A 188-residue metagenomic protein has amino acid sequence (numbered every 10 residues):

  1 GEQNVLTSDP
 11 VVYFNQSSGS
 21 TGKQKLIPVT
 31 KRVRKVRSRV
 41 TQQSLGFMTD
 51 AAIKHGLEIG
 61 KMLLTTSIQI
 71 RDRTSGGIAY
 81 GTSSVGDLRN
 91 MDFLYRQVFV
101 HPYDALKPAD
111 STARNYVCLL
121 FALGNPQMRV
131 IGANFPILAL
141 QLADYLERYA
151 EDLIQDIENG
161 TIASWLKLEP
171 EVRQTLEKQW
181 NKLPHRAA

Functional and structural regions predicted by a protein language model:
G1-A188: Active-site phosphate/ATP/adenylate-binding loop shared across adenylate-forming ligases
